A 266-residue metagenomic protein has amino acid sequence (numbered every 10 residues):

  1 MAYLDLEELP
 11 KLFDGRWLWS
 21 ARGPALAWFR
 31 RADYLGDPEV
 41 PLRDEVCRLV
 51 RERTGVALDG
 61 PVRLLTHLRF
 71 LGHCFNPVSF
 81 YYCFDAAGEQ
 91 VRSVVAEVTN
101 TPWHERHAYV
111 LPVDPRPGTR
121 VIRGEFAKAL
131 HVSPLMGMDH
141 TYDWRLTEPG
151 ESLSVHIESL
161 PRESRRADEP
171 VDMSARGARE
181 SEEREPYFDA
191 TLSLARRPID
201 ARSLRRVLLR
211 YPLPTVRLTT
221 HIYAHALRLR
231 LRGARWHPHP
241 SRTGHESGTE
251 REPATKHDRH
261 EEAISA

Functional and structural regions predicted by a protein language model:
M1-E163, E169-M173, G177, R184-A266: Mature, function-bearing regions of proteins
